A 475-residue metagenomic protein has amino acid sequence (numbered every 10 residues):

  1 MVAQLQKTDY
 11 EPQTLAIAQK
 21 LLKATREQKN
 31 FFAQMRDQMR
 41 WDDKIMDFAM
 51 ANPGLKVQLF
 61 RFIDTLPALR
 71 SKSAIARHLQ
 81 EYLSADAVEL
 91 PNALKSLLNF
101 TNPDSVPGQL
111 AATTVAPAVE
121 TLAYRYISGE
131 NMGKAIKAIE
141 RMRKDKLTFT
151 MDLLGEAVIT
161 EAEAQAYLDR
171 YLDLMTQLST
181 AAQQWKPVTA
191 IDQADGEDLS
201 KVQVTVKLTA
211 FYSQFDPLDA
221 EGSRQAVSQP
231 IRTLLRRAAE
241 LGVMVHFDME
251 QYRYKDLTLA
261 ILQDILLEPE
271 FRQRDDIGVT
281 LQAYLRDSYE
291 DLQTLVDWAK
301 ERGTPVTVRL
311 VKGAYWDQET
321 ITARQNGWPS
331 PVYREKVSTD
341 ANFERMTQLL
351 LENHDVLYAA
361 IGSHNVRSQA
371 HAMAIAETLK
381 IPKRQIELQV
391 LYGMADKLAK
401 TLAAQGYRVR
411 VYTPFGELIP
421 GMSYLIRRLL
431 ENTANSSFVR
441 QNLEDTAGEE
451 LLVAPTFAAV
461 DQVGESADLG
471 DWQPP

Functional and structural regions predicted by a protein language model:
M1-P475: Positively charged, amphipathic and often flexible ligand-engagement surfaces
